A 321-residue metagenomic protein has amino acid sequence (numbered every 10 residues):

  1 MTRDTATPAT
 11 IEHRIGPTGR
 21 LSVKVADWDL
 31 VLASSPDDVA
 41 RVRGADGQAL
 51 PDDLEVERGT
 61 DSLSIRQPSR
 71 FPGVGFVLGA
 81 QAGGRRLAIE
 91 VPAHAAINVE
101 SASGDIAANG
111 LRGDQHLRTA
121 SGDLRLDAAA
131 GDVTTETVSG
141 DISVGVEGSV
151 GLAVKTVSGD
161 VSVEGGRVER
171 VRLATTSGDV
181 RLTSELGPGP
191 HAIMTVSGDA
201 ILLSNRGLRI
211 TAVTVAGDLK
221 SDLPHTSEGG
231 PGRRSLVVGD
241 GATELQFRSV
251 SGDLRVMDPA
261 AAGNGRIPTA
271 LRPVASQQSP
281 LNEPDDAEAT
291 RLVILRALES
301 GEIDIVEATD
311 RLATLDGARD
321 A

Functional and structural regions predicted by a protein language model:
M1-A321: Intrinsically disordered, low-complexity terminal regions
